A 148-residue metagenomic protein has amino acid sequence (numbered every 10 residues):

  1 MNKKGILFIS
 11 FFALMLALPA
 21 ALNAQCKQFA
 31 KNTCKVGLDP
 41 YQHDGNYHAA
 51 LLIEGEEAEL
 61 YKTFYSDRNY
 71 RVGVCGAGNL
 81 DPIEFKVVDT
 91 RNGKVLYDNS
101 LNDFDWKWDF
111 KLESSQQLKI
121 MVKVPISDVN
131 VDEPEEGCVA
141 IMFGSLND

Functional and structural regions predicted by a protein language model:
M1-S10: Bacterial N-terminal signal peptides that target proteins for export
I9-P19: Bacterial N-terminal signal peptides
Q25-Y41, M121-D148: C-terminal edge strands of extracellular/lumenal beta-sandwich accessory domains
D44-Y65: Non-catalytic, beta-strand-enriched accessory regions in extracellular/secretory proteins and membrane protein
A50-L52, Y97-N102: Short beta-strand segments within Ig-like beta-sandwich modules, predominantly Fibronectin type-III
E59-A77, K119-V122: Hydrophobic beta-strand segments within beta-rich accessory/binding domains
K62, D103-S114, P125-I126: Beta-sandwich interaction modules
N79-K94: Short, surface-exposed beta-strand/strand-loop-strand elements in extracellular ectodomains
